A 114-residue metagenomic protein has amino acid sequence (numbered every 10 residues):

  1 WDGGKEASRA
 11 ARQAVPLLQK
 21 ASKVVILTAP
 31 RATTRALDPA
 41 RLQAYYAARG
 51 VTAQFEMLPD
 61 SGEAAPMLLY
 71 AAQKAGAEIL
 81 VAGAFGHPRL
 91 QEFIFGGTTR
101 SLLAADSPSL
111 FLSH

Functional and structural regions predicted by a protein language model:
W1-L27, R31-A48: Short acidic/Ser/Thr-enriched loop-to-helix initiation segments
K23-I26, Q54, F111: A structural signal for isolated positions on well-ordered beta-strands in alpha/beta enzyme cores
A29-R31, F55-G62: Short beta->alpha junction loops
R35, A64-M67, P88-E92: Short active-site-adjacent structural elements
D38, E63-L69, T98: Short acidic active-site motifs
L42, L68, L102: Aromatic/hydrophobic pocket-lining residues that form π-stacking "cages" and hydrophobic walls in ligand
A72-H114: Gly/Ser-rich helix-loop-strand patches that form or flank binding pockets for ribonucleotide-derived cofactors
